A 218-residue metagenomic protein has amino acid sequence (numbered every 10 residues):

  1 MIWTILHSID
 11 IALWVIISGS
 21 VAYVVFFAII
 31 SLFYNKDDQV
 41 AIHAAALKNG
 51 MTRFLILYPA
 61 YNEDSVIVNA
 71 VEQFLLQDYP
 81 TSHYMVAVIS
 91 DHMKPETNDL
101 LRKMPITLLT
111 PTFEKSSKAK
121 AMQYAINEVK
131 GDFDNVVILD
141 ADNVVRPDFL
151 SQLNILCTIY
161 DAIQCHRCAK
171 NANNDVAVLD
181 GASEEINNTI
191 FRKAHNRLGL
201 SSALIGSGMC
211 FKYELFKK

Functional and structural regions predicted by a protein language model:
M1-K48, L101: N-terminal membrane-anchoring/stem segments of glycan-assembly enzymes
T52-L55, M85: Cell-envelope/extracellular polymer assembly enzymes that use nucleotide-activated donors
F54-E63, Q77: A conserved hydrophobic helix/loop-capping motif in glycosyltransferases and polysaccharide synthases
V68, K94-R102, D148: Acidic helix N-cap motif at the loop->helix transition within catalytic regions of sugar-transfer enzymes
E72-H83: Short, acidic, metal-binding catalytic loop of nucleotide-sugar glycosyltransferases
A87-N98, T112-K115, V144: A conserved acidic beta->alpha catalytic loop
T110-A125, V129, P147-K218: Long helical/loop segments within the catalytic core of UDP-sugar-dependent glycosyltransferases, especially the large
D132-V144: Short beta-strand-to-loop acidic/aromatic patch adjacent to the donor-nucleotide binding site
